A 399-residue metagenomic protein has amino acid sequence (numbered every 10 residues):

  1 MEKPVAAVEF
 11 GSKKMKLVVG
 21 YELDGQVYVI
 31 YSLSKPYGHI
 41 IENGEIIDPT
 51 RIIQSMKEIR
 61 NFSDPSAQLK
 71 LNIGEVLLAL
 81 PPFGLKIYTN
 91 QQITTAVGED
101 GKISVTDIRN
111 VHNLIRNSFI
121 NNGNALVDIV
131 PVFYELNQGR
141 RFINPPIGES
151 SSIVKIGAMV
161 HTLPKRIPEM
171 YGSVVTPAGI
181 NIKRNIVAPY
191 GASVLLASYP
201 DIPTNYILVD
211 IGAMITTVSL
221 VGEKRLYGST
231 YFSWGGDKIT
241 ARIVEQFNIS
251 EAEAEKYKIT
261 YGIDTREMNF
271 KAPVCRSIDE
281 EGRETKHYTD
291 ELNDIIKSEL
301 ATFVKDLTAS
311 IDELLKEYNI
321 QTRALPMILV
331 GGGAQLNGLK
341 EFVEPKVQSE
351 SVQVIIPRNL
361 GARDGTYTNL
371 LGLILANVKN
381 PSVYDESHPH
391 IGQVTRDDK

Functional and structural regions predicted by a protein language model:
M1-K14, V18-E75, L80-Y206, Y227 (+7 more regions): Nucleotide/phosphate-binding catalytic cleft detector across ATP-hydrolyzing and phosphate-transferring enzymes
V29, I211-M214, G338-V354: Acidic-glycine-rich active-site phosphate/pyrophosphate-binding loop
D48-S55, I59, I167, G235 (+8 more regions): Helical mechanochemical/support elements of P-loop NTPase systems and associated helical scaffolds
V105, P345-L371: Conserved phosphate-binding/catalytic loops in two-lobed NTP-binding clefts
L195, K238-R242, L360-T366: Short, charged, surface-exposed secondary-structure boundary motifs
Y199-T265: Acidic, glycine-rich loop-and-beta core segments that form the ion-binding/anion-interacting portion of active sites
I263-T265, N319-E344: Glycine-rich phosphate-binding loops at beta-strand->alpha-helix junctions
T302-E317: A short, acidic, amphipathic alpha-helical segment used as a generic capping/interface helix at domain edges
